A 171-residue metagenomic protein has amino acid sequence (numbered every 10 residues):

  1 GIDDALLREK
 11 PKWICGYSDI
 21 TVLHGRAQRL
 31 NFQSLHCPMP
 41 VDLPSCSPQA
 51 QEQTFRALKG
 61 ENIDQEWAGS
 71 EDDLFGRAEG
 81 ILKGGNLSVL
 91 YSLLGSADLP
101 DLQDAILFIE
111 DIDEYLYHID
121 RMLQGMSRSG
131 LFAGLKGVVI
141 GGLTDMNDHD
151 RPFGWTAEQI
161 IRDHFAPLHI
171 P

Functional and structural regions predicted by a protein language model:
D4-A27, Q33-M39, P167-P171: Short, acidic/small-residue loops that bind anionic groups at enzyme active sites
L6-E9, L74-F75, L82, L99-D101 (+1 more regions): Solvent-exposed alpha-helices and their adjacent loops that cap or buttress functional pockets in soluble metabolic
C15, I106-F108, V139: Structural motif
S18, V22, S45-Q49, I81 (+5 more regions): Conserved active-site and cofactor/substrate-binding residues in soluble primary-metabolism enzymes
F32-G95: Conserved anion/nucleotide-ligand pocket segment
L82-M126: Oxyanion-binding "anion nests"
M126-P171: C-terminal active-site/capping subdomain that shapes the small-molecule cofactor and substrate pocket of enzyme
